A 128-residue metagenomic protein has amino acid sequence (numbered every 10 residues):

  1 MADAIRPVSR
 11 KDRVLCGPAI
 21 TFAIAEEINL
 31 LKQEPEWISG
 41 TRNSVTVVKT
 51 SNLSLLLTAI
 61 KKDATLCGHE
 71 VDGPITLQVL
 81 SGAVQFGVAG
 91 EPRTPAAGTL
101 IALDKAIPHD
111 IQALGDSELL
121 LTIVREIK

Functional and structural regions predicted by a protein language model:
M1-N52: A short, N-terminal "cap"/entry segment at the start of jelly-roll beta-barrel domains of the cupin/DSBH fold
W37-R42, S51-V71: Conserved short histidine dyad/triad with adjacent acidic residue
S54, A83-Q85, P92, P108 (+1 more regions): Structural motif
L57, L80-S81, A96-A97, G115: A cytosolic small-molecule/anion-sensing beta-strand core signal
K62, D72-A89: Glycine- and acidic-residue-biased ligand/ion/polar-headgroup-sensing regions
A89-A106: Short acidic-glycine-tyrosine-enriched beta hairpin
K105-K128: Ligand-binding loop in jelly-roll beta-barrel domains
